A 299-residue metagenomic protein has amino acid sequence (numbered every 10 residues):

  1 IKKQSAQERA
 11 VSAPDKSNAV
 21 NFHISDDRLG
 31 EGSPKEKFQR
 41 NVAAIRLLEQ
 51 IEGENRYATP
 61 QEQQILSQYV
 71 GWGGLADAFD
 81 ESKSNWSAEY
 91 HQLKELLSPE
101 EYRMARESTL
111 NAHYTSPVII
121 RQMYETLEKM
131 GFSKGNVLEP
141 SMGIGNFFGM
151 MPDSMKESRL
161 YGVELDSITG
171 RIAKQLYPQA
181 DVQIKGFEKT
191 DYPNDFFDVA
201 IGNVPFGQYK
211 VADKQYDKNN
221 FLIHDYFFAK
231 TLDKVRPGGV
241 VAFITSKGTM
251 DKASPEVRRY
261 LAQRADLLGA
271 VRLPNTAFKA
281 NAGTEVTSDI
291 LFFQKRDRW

Functional and structural regions predicted by a protein language model:
I1-A10: Accessory nucleic-acid engagement/destabilization modules that flank
E8, D15-A19, H23-L176: Class I S-adenosyl-L-methionine
L110, K214-K218: Surface-exposed cleft-lining segments at the edges of enzyme active sites
I120-M130, K134-P152, G162, A173 (+3 more regions): Conserved proline-anchored active-site loop of SAM-dependent methyltransferases that bridges a beta-strand
R159, A180-D181, D266-G269: Conserved beta-strand segments of alpha/beta enzyme cores
V163-S167, K218-K279, I290-F292: Conserved Class I SAM-dependent methyltransferase catalytic core
Q183-G186, V271-R272: Short loop/edge segments at beta-strand edges and connector loops that shape dinucleotide/nucleotide cofactor-binding
A280-W299: Flexible, glycine-/basic-rich loop-and-beta segments that form/coincide with the SAM-dependent methyltransferase
